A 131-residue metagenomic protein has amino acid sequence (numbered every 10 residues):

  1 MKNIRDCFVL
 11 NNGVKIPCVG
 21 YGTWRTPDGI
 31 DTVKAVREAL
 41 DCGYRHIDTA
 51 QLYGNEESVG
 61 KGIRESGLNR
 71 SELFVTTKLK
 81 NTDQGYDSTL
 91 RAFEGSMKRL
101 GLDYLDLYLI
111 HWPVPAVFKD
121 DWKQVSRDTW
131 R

Functional and structural regions predicted by a protein language model:
M1-L73, D103, Q124: N-terminal binding-site loop/beta-alpha segment at the start of enzyme catalytic domains that lines or forms
R25-P27, Y53, N81-D83, V114-A116: Feature marks short, surface-exposed loop/turn motifs that line or immediately flank catalytic pockets and channel
P27, T89-R131: Glycine/proline-rich, positively charged, aromatic-decorated active-site loop/lid region on the catalytic face
T32-V33, Y86-L90: Conserved strand-to-helix beginnings and helix N-cap segments that scaffold or border functional pockets
R70-D83, L107-P113: A short, structured active-site edge motif that brings together acidic residues
